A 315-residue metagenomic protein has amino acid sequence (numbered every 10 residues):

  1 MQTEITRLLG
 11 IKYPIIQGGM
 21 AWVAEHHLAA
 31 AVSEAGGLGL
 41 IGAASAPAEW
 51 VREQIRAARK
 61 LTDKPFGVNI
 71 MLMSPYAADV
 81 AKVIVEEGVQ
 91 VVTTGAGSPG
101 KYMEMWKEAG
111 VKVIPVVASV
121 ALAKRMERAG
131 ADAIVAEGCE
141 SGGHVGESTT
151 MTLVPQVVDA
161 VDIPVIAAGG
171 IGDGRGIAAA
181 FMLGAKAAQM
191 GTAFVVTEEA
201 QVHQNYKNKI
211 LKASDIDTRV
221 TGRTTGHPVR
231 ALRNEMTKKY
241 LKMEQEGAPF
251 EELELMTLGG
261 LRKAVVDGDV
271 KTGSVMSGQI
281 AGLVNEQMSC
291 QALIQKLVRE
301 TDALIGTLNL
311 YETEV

Functional and structural regions predicted by a protein language model:
M1-A160, P164: Active-site entrance/lid segments in N-terminal catalytic domains of soluble metabolic enzymes
A21-W22, G37-A48, V135-E147, I171-Y206: Glycine-rich phosphate-binding active-site loops on the catalytic face of alpha/beta enzymes
T152-I166, G172-V315: Conserved active-site-proximal phosphate/metal-binding subdomains
